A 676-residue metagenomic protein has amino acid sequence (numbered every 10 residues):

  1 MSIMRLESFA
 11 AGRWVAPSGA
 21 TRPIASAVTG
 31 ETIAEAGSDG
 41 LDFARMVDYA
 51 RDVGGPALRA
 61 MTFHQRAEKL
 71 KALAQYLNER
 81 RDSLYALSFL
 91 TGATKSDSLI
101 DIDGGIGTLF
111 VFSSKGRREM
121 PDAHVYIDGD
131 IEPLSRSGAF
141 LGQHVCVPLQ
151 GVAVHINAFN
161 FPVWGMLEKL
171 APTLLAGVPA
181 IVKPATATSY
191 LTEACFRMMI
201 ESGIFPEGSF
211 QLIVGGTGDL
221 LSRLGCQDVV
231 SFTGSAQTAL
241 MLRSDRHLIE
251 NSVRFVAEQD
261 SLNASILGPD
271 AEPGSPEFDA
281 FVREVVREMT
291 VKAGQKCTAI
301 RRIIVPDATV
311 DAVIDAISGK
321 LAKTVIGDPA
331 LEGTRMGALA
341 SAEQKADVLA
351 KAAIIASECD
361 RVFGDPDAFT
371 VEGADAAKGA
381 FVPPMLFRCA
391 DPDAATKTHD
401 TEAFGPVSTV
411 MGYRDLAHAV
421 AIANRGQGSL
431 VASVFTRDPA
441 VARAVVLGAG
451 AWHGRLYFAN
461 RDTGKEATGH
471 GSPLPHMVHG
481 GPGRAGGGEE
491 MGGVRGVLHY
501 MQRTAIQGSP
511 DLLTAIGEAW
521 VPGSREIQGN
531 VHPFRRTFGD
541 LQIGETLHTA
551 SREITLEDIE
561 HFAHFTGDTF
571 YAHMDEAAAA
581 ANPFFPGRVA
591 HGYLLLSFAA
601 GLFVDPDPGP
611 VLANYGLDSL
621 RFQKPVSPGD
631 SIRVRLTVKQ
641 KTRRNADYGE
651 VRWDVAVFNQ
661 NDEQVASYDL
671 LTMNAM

Functional and structural regions predicted by a protein language model:
M1-G138, K323, A340, L349 (+1 more regions): N-terminal Rossmann-like NAD(P)+-binding subdomain of aldehyde/semialdehyde dehydrogenases
V28-A34, S202-E207, C226-V229, R283 (+3 more regions): Conserved C-terminal structural/oligomerization subdomain of aldehyde/semialdehyde dehydrogenase
T32-D39, G55-R59, P133-L134, V154-H155 (+7 more regions): Short, well-ordered beta-strand elements within core beta-sheets of diverse protein domains
M120-A280, Y413, E466, G488: Rossmann-like NAD(P) dinucleotide-binding subdomain of oxidoreductase/dehydrogenase enzymes
E201-G203, V229, T238-D393, L416-A417 (+4 more regions): ALDH superfamily catalytic-core signature
G529-A590, A675-M676: Catalytic strand-loop segment that frames the active site of acyl-thioester-processing enzymes
P533-I543, F622, V626-M676: HotDog/MaoC-like acyl-thioester-processing domains
A581-A590, L594-K639: Hydrophobic beta-strand-centered segment that forms part of the acyl-chain substrate-binding groove
